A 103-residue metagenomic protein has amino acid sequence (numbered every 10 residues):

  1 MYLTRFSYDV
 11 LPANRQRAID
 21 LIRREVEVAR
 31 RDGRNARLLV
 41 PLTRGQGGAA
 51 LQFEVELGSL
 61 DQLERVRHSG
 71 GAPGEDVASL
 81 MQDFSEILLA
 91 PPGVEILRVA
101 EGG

Functional and structural regions predicted by a protein language model:
Y2-D9, R37-G71: Short, well-ordered beta-strand segments in beta-rich or mixed alpha/beta enzyme and ligand-binding folds
D9-D20: Short, surface-exposed ligand-recognition loops at beta-strand->loop->(often short) alpha-helix junctions that present
P12-N14, S59-D61, A100: Residues that cap or initiate secondary-structure elements
R17, G45, E64, E101-G103: A broad, structure-centric signal for solvent-exposed, well-ordered loop/edge residues that line or flank functional
R24-R37, E56-G93: An amphipathic, aromatic/His-enriched active-site/gating alpha helix that lines ligand/cofactor pockets
T43-R44, D83-L88, G102: Short proline/glycine- and acidic-rich turn/helix-capping motifs at secondary-structure junctions
G93-G103: Long, low-complexity, Ser/Thr/Gly/Pro-rich intrinsically disordered segments that act as flexible linkers and assembly
